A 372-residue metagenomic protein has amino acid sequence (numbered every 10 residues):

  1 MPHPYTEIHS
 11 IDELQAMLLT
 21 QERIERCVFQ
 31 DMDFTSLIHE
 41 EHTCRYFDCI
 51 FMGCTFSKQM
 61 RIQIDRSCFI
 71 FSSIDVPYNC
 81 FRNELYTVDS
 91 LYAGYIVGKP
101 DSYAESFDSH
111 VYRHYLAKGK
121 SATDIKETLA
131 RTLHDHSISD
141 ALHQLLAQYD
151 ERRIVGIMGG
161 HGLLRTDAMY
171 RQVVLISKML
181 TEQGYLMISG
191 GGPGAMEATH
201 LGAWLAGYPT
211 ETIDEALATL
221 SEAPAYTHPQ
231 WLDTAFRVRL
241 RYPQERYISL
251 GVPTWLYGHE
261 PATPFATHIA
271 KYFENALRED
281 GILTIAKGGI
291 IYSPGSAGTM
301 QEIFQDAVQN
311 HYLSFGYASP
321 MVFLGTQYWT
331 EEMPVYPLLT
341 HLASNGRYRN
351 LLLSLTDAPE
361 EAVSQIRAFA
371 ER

Functional and structural regions predicted by a protein language model:
P2-E127, R131: N-terminal accessory interaction module
Q30-I38, C44-F47, M52-T55, G194-G289: Acidic/glycine-enriched connector segments
G119-M158: Long amphipathic N-terminal alpha/beta scaffold segment
D150-I157, A168-A216: N-terminal active-site beta-alpha-beta segment that forms phosphate/nucleotide-binding and substrate-recognition loops
T166, A195-T199, G298-Q305: Short glycine/serine/threonine-rich phosphate/pyrophosphate-binding segments that cradle anionic phosphate groups
L186-G191, A218-E222, L250-P253, S319-Q327: Short internal beta-strands
I282-T284, Y317-R372: C-terminal functional extensions of proteins
K287-V308, S319-Y328: Glycine-rich anion-binding loop/nest that anchors nucleotide
